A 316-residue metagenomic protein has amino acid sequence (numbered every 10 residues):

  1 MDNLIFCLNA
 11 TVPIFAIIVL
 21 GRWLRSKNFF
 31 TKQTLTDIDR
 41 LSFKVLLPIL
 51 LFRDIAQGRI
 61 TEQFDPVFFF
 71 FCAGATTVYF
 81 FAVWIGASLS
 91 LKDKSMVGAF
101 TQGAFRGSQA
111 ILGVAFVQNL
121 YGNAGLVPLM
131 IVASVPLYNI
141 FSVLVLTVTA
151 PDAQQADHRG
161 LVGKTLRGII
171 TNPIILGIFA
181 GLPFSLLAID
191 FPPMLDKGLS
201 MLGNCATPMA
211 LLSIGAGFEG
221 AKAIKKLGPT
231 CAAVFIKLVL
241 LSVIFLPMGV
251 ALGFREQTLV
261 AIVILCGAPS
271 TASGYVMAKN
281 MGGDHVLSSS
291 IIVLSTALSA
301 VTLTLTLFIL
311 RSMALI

Functional and structural regions predicted by a protein language model:
M1-I316: Alpha-helical transmembrane segments of multi-pass small-molecule/ion transporters
